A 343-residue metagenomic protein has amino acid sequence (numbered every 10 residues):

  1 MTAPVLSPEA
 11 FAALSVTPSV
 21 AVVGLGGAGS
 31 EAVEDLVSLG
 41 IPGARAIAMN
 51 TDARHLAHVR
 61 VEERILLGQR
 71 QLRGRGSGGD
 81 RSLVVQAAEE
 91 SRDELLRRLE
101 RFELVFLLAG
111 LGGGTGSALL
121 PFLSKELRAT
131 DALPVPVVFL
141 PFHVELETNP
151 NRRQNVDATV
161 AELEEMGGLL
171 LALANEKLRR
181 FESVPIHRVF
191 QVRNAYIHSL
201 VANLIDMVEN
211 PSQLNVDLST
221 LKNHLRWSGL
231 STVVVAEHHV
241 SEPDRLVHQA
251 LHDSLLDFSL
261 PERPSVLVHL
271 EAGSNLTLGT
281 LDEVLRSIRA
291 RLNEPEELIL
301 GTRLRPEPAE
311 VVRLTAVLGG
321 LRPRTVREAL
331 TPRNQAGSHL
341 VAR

Functional and structural regions predicted by a protein language model:
M1-R343: Tubulin/FtsZ superfamily GTPase core signature
